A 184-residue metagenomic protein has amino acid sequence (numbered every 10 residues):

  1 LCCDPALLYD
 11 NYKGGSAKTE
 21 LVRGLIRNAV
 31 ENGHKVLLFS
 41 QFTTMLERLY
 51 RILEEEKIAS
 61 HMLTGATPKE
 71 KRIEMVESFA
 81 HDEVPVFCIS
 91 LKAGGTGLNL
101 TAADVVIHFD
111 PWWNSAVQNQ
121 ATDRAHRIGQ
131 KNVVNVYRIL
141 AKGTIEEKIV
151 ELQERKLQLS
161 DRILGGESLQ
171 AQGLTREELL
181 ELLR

Functional and structural regions predicted by a protein language model:
L1-L98, L169, G173-R184: Conserved Helicase C-terminal RecA-like lobe
A59, K71, M75, F79 (+1 more regions): SF2 helicase/translocase ATPase core recognition
